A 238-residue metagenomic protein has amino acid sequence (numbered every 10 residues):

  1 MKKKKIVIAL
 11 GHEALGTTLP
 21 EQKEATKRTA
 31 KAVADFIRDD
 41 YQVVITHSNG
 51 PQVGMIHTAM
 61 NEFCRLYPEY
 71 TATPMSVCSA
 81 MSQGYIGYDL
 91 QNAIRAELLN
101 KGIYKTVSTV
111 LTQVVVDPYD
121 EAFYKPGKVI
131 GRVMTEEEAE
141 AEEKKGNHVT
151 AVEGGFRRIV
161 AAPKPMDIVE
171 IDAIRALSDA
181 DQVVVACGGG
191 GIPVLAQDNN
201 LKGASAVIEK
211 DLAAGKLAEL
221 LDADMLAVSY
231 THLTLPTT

Functional and structural regions predicted by a protein language model:
M1-T46, M55-N61, A176-D179: N-terminal glycine-/serine-/threonine-rich phosphate-binding loop
V7-A9, Q42-M55, T106-L111, V184-C187 (+1 more regions): Short beta-strand segments at enzyme active-site cores
V7-L15, I168, R175-L212: Catalytic-site beta-strand/loop segments enriched in glycine and acidic/polar residues
Q22-K27, A59-Y70, Y124-R132, N199-A206: A glycine- and small-aliphatic-rich helix-loop capping segment at beta-alpha/alpha-beta transitions that lines
R28-T29, K202-D224: Gly/Ser/Thr-rich active-site loops/lids in small-molecule metabolic enzymes that frequently grip phosphoryl groups
F36-D39, D89-L99, K216-D224: Alpha-helix C-terminal capping segments
C64-V184: Ligand-binding beta-strand-loop-alpha-helix segment within the catalytic cores of soluble metabolic enzymes
T231-T237: Conserved small/polar residues in nucleotide/adenosyl-binding loops
